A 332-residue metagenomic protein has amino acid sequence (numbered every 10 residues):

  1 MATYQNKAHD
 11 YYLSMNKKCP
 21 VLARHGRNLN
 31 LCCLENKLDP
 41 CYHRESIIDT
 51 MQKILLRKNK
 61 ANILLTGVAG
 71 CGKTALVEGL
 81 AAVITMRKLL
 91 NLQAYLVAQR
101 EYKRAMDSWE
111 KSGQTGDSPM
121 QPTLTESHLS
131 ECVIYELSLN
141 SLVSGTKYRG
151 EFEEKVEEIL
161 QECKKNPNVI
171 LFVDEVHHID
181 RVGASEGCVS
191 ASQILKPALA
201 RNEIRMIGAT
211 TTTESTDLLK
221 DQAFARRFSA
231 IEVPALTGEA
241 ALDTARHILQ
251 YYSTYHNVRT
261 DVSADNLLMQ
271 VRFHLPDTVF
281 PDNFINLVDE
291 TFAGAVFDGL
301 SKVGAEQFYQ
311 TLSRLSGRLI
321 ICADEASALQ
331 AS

Functional and structural regions predicted by a protein language model:
A2-S332: AAA+ P-loop NTPase nucleotide-binding core of proteostasis motors
